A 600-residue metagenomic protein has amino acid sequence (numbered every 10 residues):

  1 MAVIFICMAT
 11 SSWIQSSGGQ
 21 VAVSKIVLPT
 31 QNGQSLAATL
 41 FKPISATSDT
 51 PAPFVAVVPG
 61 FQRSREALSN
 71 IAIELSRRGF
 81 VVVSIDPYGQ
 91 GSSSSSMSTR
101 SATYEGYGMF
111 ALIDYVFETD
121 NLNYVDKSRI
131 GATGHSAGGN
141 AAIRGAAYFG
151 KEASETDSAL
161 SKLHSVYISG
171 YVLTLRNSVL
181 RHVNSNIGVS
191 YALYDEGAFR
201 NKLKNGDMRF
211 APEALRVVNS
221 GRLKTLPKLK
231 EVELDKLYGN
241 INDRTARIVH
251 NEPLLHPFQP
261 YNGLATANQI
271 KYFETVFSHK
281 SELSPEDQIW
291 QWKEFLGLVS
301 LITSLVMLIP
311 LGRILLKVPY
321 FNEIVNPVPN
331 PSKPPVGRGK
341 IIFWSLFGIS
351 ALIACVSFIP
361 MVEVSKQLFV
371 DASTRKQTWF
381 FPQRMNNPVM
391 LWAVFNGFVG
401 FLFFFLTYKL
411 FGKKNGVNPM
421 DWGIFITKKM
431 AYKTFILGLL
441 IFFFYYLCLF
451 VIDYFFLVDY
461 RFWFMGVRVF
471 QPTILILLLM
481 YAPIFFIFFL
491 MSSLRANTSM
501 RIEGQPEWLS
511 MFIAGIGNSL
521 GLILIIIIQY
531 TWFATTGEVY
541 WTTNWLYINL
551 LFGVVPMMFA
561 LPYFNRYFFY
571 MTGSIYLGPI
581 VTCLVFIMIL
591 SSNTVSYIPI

Functional and structural regions predicted by a protein language model:
M1-P29: A domain-start/cap signature at the N-terminus of enzymes
V3-F5, S304-P310, F586-I589: Hydrophobic core segments of alpha-helical transmembrane domains in multi-pass membrane transport and ion-translocation
C7-S11, I309-R313, A354-E363: Alpha-helical transmembrane segments of multi-pass membrane proteins
T10-I14, I309-L315, P319, V451 (+1 more regions): Structural signature of transmembrane alpha-helix termini at the membrane-water interface
V21-W290: Soluble extramembrane regions of membrane proteins in the secretory/endomembrane system
D287-L301: Juxtamembrane/start-of-transmembrane alpha-helix segments at the extracytoplasmic/lumenal side of membrane anchors
T303-F347: Juxtamembrane interface at the cytosolic side of transmembrane helices
L346-I600: Alpha-helical transmembrane segments of integral membrane proteins
